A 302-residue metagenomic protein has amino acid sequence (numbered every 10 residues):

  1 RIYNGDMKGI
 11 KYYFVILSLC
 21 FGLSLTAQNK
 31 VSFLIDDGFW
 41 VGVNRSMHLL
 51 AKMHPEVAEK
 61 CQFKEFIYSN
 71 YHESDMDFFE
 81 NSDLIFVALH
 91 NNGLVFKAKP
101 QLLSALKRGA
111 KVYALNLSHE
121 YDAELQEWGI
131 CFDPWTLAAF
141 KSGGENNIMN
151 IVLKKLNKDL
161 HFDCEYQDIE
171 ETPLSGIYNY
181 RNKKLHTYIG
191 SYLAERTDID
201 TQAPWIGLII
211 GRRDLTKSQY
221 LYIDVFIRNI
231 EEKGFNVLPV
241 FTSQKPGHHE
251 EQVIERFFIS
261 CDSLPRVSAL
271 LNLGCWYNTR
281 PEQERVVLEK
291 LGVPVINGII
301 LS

Functional and structural regions predicted by a protein language model:
D6, L19-C20, L193, G234: N-terminal regions of proteins, emphasizing targeting and processing segments when present
D6-F14: Bacterial N-terminal signal peptides that target proteins for export
Y13-S24: Bacterial N-terminal signal peptides
Q28-S302: An N-terminal assembly and electron-transfer interface module characteristic of large anaerobic redox and radical
